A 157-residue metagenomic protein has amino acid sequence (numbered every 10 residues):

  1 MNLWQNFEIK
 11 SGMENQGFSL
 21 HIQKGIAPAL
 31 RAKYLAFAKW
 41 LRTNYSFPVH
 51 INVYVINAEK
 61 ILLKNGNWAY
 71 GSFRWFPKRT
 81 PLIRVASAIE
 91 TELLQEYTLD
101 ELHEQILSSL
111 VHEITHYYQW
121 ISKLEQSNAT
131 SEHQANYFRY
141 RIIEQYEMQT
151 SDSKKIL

Functional and structural regions predicted by a protein language model:
N2-Q16, S87-I89, L94-Q95, I114: Short juxta-domain linker segments that transition from a proline/glycine-rich, charged coil into a short amphipathic
F7-S19, Y146-L157: Long, well-structured alpha-helical subdomains associated with metal-dependent extracellular/ecto-lumenal hydrolases
G17-P28, L41: An acidic/histidine-cluster motif and surrounding catalytic segment that typifies divalent-metal-assisted enzyme active
R31-H50: Zn2+-dependent metallopeptidase catalytic core
L63-L102, Y117: Active-site scaffold of zinc-dependent metalloenzymes
H103-L107, S131-H133: Alpha-helical scaffolds flanking conserved acidic
S108-I121: Active-site recognition of the HExxH zinc-binding catalytic motif
N128-L157: Post-HExxH zinc-binding segment in Zn-dependent metallohydrolases
